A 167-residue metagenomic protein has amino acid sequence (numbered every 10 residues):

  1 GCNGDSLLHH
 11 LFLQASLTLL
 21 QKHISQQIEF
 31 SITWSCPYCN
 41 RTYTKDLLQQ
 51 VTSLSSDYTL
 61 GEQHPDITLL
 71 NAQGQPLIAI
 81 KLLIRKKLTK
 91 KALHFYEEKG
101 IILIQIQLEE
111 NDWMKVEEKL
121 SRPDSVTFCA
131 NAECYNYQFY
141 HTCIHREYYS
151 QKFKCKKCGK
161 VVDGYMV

Functional and structural regions predicted by a protein language model:
G1-G4, Y38, K156-K157: Short, cysteine/histidine-rich loop/knuckle motifs that typically chelate Zn2+
G1-K22: N-terminal cysteine/histidine-rich coordination modules
D5, T42, V161: Cys/His-rich metal-chelating microdomains
H9-H10, H23, H64, H94 (+2 more regions): Histidine (H) residue identity feature
L19-H23, I28, V116-E117: A short, charged
S25-K81: Active-site metal-binding core of divalent-cation-utilizing nuclease and nuclease-like domains
G61-T68, L83, H94-K99, Q105-E110: Phosphate-end processing signature that detects enzymes handling 5′-triphosphorylated RNA and polyphosphate
K86, K90, I102-I104, L108-V167: Non-catalytic C-terminal interaction segments of nucleic acid-processing enzymes
